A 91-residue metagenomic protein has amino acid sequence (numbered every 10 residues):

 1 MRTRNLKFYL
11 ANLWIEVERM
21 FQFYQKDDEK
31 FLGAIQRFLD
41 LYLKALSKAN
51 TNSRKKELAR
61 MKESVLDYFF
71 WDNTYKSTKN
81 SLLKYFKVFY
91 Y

Functional and structural regions predicted by a protein language model:
M1-Y91: Surface-exposed peri-terminal alpha-helical interaction modules
